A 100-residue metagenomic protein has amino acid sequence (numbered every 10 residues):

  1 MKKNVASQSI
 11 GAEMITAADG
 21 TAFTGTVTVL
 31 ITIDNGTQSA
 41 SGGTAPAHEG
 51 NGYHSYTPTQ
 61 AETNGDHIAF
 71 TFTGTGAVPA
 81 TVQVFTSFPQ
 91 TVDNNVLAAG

Functional and structural regions predicted by a protein language model:
M1-G100: Polar, enzyme-active/binding microenvironments
